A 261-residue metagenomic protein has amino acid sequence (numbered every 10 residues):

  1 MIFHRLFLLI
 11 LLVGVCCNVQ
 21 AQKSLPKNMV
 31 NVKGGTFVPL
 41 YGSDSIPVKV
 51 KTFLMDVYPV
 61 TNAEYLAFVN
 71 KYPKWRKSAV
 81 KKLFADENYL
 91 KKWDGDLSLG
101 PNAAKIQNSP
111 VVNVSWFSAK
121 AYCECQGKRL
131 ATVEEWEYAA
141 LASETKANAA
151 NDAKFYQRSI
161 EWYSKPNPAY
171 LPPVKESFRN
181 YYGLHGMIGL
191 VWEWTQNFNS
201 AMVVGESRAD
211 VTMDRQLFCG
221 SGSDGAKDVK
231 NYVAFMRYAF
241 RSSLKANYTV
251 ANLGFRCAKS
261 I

Functional and structural regions predicted by a protein language model:
I2-F3, C17-E134, L141, S242-I261: Extended beta-strand/loop cores of jelly-roll/beta-sandwich
L6-G14: Sec-dependent N-terminal signal peptides
C16-C17, G205: Hydrophobic alpha-helical membrane context
V32, L97-Y238, A246-T249: Functional-site microenvironments in short loops/helix caps that host divalent-cation chemistry
